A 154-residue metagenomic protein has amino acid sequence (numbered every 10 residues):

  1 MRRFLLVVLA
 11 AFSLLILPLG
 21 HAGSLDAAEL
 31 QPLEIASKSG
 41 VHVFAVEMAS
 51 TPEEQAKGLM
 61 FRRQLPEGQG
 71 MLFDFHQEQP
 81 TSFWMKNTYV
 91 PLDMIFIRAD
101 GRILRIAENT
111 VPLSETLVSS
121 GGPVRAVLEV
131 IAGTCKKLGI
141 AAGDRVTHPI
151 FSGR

Functional and structural regions predicted by a protein language model:
M1-F4: Positively charged n-region of N-terminal signal peptides that target proteins for export
V7-G20: Bacterial N-terminal signal peptides
G23-R154: Compact, glycine-rich, soluble single-domain proteins
